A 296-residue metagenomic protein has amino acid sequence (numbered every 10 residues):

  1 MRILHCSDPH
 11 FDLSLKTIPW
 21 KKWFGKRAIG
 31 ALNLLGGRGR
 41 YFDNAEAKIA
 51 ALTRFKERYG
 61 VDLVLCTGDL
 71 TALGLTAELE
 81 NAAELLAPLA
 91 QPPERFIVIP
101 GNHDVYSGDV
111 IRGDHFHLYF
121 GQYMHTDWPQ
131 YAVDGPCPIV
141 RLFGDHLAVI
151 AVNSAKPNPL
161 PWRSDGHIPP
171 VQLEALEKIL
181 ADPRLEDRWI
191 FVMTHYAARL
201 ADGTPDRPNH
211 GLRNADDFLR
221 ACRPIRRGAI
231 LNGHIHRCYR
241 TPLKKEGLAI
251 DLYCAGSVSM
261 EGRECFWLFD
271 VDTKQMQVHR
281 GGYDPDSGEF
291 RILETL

Functional and structural regions predicted by a protein language model:
M1-E78: N-terminal active-site segment of His-dependent metallophosphoesterases
M1-L13, H146-N158, F191-M193, I250-S257 (+1 more regions): Active-site-proximal beta-strand elements of phosphoester/diester hydrolases
H5-S7, L63-G68, R95-N102, N153 (+3 more regions): Active-site neighborhood of phospho(di)ester-bond hydrolases with catalytic His/Asp-centered motifs
H10-L15, A72-L75, N102-V110, P157-W162 (+3 more regions): Active-site environment of divalent metal-dependent phosphoester hydrolases
N81-A175, D217-R220, E246-L248, L252 (+1 more regions): Extended active-site neighborhood of metal-dependent phosphoesterases/phosphodiesterases
A87, T204-Q275: Conserved beta-sheet core of the metallophosphoesterase superfamily
P159-H167, P183-R227: Active-site-proximal segments of metal-dependent phosphoesterases and phosphodiesterases across multiple
T273-L296: A short C-terminal boundary segment appended to hydrolase-like catalytic domains
